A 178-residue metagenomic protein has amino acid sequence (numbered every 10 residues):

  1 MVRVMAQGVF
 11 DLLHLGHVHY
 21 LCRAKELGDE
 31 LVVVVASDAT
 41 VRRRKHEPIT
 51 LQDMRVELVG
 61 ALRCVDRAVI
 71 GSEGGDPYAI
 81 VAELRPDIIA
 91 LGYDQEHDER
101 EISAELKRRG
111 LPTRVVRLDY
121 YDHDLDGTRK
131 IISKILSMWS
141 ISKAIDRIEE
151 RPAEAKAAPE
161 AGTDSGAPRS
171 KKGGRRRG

Functional and structural regions predicted by a protein language model:
M1-G178: Nucleotidyltransferase catalytic core that binds NTPs
